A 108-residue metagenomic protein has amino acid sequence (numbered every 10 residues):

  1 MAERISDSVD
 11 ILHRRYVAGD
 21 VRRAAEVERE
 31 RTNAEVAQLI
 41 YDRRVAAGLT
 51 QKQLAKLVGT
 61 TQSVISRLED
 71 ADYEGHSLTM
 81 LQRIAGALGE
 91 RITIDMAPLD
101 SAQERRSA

Functional and structural regions predicted by a protein language model:
M1-E35, S101-A108: N-terminal flexible/basic segments that precede or flank functional cores
A2, I11, Q38-K56: Short basic helix-loop element that most often maps to the first helix and adjoining turn of HTH DNA-binding modules
N33, E74-S77: Short, conserved glycine- and acidic-residue-centered signature motifs in active-site or ligand-binding loops
Q51, T61-Q62, I92: The DNA-contacting recognition helix of HTH DNA-binding domains and analogous helical DNA-recognition elements
V58-G75: Recognition helix of helix-turn-helix/homeodomain-like DNA-binding domains that insert into the DNA major groove
L78-I94: DNA major-groove recognition helix of helix-turn-helix/homeodomain DNA-binding modules
M96-P98: Flexible glycine-/small-residue-rich
